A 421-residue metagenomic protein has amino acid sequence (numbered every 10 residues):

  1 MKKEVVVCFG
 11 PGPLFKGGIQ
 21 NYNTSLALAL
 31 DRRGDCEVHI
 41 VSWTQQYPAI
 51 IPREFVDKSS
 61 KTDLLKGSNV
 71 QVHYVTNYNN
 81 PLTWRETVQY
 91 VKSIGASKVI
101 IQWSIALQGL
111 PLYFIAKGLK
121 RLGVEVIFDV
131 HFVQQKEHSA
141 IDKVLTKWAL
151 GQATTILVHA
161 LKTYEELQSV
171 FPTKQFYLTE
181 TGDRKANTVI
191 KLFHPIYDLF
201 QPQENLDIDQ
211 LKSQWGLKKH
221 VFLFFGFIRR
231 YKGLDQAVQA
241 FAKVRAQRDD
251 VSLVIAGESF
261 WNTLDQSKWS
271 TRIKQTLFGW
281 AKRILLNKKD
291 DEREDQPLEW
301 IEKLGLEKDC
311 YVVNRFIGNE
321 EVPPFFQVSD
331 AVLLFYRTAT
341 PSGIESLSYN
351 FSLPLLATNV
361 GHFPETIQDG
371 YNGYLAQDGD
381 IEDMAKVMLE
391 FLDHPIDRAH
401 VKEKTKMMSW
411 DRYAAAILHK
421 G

Functional and structural regions predicted by a protein language model:
V7-C8, L211, W215-K232, V238-R245 (+1 more regions): Conserved donor-binding/catalytic core segment of Leloir-type glycosyltransferases
G12-K16, L28-S93, Y177-G182, E258-D265: N-terminal strand-loop element at the rim of the active site of nucleotide-sugar-dependent glycosyltransferases
G151-N205, L217: Donor nucleotide-sugar binding/catalytic pocket of nucleotide-sugar-dependent glycosyltransferases
S267-E320: Nucleotide-activated donor-binding/catalytic signature segment of Leloir-type glycosyltransferases, i.e., the conserved
D309, P324-P341, L353: Acidic donor-binding loop of glycosyltransferase active sites
L334, S348, P354-A357, I367: Short hydrophobic beta-strand element within catalytic cores of glycosyltransferases and related nucleotide-activated
D369-G370, Y374-I381, M388-P395: Conserved acidic donor-binding segment of nucleotide-sugar-dependent glycosyltransferases
P395-G421: A charged, aromatic-enriched C-terminal amphipathic alpha-helix characteristic of glycosyltransferases across folds
